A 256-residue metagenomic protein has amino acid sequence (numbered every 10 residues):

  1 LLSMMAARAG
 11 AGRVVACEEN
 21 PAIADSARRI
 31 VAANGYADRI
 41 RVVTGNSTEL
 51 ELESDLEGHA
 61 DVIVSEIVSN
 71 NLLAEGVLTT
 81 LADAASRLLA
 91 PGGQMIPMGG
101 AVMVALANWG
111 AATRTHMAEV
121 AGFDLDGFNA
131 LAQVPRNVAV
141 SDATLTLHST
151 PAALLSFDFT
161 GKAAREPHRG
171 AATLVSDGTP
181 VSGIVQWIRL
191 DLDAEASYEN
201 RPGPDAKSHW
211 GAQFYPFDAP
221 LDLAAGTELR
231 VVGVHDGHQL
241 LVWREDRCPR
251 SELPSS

Functional and structural regions predicted by a protein language model:
L2-S256: Class I SAM-binding transferase module
